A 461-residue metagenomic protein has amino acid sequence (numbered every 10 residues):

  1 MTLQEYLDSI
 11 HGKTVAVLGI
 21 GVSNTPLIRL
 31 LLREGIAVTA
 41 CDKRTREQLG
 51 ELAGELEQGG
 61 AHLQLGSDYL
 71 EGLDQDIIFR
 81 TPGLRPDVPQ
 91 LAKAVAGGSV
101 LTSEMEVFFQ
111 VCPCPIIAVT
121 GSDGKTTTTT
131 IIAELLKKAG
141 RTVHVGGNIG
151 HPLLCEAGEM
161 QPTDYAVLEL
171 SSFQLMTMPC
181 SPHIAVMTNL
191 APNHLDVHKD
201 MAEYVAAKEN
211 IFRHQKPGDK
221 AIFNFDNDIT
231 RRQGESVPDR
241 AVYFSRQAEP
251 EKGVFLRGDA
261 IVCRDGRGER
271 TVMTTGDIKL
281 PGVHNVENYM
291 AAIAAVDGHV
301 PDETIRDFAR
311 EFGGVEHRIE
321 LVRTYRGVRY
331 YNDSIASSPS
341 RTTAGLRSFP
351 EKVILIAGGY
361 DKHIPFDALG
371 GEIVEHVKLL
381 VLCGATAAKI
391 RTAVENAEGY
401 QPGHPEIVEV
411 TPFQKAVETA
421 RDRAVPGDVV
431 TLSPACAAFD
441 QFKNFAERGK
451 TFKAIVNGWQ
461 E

Functional and structural regions predicted by a protein language model:
M1-S103, V107: N-terminal leader/targeting and accessory segments in enzymes
L3-T14, N24-E34, T142, M273-K378: Nucleotide phosphate-binding/pyrophosphate-handling subdomain across enzymes that bind or process nucleotide phosphates
L31, I78, V119, N148 (+11 more regions): Residue-level signal for inorganic ion chemistry
A37-R44, A221-F225, I356-A357, H376-A385: Short internal beta-strands
V38-D42, V145, V167, Y243 (+1 more regions): Short beta-strand "acidic-cap" motif of Rossmann-like dinucleotide-binding folds
T39-R44, Q64-S67, T102-E106, P238-L256 (+4 more regions): Beta-strand->loop->alpha-helix junctions that form or flank phosphate-binding loops in nucleotide-handling enzymes
A53-G54, A368-D428: C-terminal helical cap/extension that packs against the catalytic core of soluble nucleotide-cofactor enzymes
L70-Q75, P82-F225, I229-D239, F255 (+3 more regions): Phosphate-binding loop of NTP-binding sites
